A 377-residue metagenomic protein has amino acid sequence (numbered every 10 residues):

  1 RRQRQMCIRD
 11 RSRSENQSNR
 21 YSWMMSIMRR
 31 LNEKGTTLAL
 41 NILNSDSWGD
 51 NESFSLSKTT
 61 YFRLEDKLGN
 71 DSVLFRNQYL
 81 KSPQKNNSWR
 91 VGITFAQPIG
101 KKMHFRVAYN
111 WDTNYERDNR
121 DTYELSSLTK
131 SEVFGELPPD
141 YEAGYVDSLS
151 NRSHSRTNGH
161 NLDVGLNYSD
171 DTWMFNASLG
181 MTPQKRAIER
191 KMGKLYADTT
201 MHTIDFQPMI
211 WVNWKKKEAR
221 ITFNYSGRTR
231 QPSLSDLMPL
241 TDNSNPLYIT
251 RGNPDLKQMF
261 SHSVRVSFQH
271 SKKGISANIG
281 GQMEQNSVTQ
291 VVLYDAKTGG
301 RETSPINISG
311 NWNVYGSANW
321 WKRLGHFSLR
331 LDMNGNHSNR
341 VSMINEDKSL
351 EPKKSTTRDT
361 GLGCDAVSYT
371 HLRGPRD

Functional and structural regions predicted by a protein language model:
R2-Q5, R9, S57-Y79, R190-K194: A cross-kingdom feature marking solvent-exposed beta-strand/loop segments within repeated, beta-rich binding/scaffold
Q3-R11, T370-D377: Conserved small/polar residues in nucleotide/adenosyl-binding loops
Q17-S57, F75-R376: Exposed, low-structure sequence patches enriched in small/polar residues
